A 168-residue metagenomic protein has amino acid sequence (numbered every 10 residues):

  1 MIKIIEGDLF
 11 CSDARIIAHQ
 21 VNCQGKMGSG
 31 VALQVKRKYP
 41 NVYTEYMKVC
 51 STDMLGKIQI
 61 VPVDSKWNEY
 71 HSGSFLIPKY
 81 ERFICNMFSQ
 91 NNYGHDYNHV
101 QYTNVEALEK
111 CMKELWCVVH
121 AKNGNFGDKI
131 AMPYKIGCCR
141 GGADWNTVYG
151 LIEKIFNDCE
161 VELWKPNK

Functional and structural regions predicted by a protein language model:
M1-K168: Macrodomain-like recognition of ADP-ribose-binding/processing modules
